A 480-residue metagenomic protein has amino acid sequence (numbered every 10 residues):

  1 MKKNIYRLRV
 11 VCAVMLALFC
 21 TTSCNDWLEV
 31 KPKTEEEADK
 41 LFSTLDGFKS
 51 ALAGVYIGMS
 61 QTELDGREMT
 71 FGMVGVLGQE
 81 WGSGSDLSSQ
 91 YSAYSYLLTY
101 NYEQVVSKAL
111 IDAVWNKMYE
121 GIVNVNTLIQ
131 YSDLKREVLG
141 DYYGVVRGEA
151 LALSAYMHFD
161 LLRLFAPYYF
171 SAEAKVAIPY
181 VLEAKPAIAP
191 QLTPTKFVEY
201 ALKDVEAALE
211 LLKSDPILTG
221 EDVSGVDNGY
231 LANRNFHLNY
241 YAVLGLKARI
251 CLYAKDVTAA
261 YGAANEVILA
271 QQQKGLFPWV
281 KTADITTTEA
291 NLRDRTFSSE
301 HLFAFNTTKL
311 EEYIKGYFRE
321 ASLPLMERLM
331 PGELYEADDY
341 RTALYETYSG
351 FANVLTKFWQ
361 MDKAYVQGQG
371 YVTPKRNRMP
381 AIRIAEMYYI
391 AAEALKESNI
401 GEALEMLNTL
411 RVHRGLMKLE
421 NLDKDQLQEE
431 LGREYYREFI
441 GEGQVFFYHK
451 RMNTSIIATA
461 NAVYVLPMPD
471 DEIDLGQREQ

Functional and structural regions predicted by a protein language model:
M1-P32: Bacterial Sec-dependent N-terminal signal peptides
C24-V76, A264, T307, L404 (+1 more regions): Membrane-proximal, proline-rich intrinsically disordered regions
L52, I122-V125, V198, V205 (+3 more regions): Inward-facing hydrophobic residues that define packing positions of alpha-helical scaffold repeats
Y91-F165, Q191-T195, E210-L212, Y371-M379 (+2 more regions): Conserved, well-structured interaction surfaces
V198, V257, I400-G401: TPR-repeat structural position
Y200, L422-Q480: Long, intrinsically disordered, low-complexity segments
A232, F236-L238, K255, Y261-I384 (+2 more regions): Hydrophobic-face positions in mid-chain alpha helices that act as interaction patches
